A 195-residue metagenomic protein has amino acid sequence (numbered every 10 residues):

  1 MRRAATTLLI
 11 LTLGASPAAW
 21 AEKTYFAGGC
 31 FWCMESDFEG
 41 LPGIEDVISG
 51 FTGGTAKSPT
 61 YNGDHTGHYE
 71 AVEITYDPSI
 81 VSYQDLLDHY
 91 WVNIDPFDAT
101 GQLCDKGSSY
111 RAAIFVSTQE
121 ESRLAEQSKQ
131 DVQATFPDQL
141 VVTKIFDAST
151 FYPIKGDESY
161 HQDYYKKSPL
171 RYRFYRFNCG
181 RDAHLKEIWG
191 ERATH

Functional and structural regions predicted by a protein language model:
R2-I10: Sec-dependent signal peptide recognition, specifically the positively charged N-region followed immediately by
G14-S16: N-terminal signal peptide c-region/cleavage motif recognized by signal peptidases
W20-H195: Flexible coil/turn and secondary-structure edge motifs
